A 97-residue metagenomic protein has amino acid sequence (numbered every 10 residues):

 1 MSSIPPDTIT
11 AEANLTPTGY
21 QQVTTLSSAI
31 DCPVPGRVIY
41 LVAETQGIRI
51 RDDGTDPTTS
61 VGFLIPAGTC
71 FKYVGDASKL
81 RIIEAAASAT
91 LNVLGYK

Functional and structural regions predicted by a protein language model:
M1-G19, T90, G95-K97: Short, intrinsically disordered N-terminal pre-domain segments
I9-P35, A87: Surface-exposed ligand/attachment interfaces on beta-rich extracellular proteins
T10, R49-R51, P66: Residues marking helix boundaries in flexible regions
V23-I30, T58-Y73: Short, solvent-exposed S/T- and G/P-enriched segments that are highly enriched in secreted/extracellular and lumenal
G36-I39, Y73-A89: Noncatalytic modules at the cell exterior or secretory-pathway interfaces, chiefly beta-strand-rich lectin/adhesion
V42-V61, V93-L94: Short, surface-exposed beta-strand/strand-loop-strand elements in extracellular ectodomains
